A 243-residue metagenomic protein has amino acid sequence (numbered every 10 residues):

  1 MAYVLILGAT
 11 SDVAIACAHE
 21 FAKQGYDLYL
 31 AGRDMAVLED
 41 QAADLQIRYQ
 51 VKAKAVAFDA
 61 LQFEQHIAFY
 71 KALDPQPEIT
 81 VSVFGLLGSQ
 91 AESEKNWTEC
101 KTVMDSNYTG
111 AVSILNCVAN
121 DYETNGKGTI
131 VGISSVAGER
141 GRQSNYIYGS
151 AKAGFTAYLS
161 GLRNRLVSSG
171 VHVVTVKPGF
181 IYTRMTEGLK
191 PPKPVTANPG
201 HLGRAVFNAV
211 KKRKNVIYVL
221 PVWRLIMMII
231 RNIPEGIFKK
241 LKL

Functional and structural regions predicted by a protein language model:
T10-D12: Conserved glycine-rich cofactor-binding loop
Q24-Q41: Conserved glycine-rich Rossmann-like NAD(P)H-binding loop of the short-chain dehydrogenase/reductase
K71, G85-K101, S144: Conserved mid-core segment of classical short-chain dehydrogenase/reductases
L115, A151: Active-site helix of classical SDR
S135: Residue(s) in the substrate-gating loop at a strand-loop-helix junction that position the organic substrate next
R140-Y146: Active-site loop immediately N-terminal to the catalytic Tyr-X3-Lys motif of short-chain dehydrogenase/reductase
T175, P191-M228: C-terminal helical subdomain
